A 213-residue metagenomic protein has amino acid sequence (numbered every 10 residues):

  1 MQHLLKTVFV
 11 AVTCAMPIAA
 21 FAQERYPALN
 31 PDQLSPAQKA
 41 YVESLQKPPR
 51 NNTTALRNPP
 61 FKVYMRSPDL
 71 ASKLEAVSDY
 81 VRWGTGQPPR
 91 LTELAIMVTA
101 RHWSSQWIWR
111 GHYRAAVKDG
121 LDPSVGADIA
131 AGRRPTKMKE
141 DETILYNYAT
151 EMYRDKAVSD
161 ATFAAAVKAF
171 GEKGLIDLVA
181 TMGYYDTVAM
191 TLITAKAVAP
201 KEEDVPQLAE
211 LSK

Functional and structural regions predicted by a protein language model:
M1-F9: Bacterial N-terminal signal peptides that target proteins for export
V8-A19: Bacterial N-terminal signal peptides
P17, F21-K213: Hydrophobic alpha-helical segments
